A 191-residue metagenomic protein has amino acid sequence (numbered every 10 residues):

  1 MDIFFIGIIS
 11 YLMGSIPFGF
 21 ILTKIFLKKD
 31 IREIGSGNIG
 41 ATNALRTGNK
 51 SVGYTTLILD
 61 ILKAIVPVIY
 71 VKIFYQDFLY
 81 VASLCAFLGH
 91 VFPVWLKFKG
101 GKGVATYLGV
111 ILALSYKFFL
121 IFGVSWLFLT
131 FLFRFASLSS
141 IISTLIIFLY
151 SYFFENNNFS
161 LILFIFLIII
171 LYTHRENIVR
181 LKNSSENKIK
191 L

Functional and structural regions predicted by a protein language model:
M1-I6, I65-V81, L112-F119, S151-I162: Helix-coil boundary and interhelical linker segments in multi-pass alpha-helical membrane proteins
D2-F26: N-terminal signal-anchor transmembrane alpha helix
F4-I9, G53-Y54, L79-L84, L120-V124 (+2 more regions): Hydrophobic alpha-helical transmembrane segments
Y11-S15, K24, F87-K97, L129-R134: Transmembrane alpha-helix interface/packing and boundary motifs in multi-pass membrane proteins, characterized by
F20-G53, R175-L191: Cytosolic, membrane-interface loops and tails of multi-pass inner-membrane proteins
K29-N38, L96-L108, F135-I142: Short, non-helical or kinked segments that cap or interrupt transmembrane helices
L45-G48, V71-Y75, G89, V104-F133 (+1 more regions): Interfacial segments of multi-pass membrane proteins
R46-V71, A82, L96: Multi-pass membrane catalytic core of lipid/isoprenoid biosynthesis enzymes
